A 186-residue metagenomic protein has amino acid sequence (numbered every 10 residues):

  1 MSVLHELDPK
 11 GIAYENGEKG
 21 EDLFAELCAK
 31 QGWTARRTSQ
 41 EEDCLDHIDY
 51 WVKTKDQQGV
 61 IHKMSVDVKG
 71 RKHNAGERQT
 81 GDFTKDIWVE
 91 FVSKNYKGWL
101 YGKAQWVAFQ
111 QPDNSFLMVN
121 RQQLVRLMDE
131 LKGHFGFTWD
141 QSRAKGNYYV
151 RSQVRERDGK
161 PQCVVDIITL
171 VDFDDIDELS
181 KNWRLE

Functional and structural regions predicted by a protein language model:
M1-E41, K72: Acidic-basic catalytic patches of nuclease active cores, encompassing PD-(D/E)XK and other metal-cofactor nuclease
C28, Y50-T54, V60-G76: Conserved catalytic cores of phosphodiester-cleaving nucleases, focusing on short active-site segments
T38-Q40, K53, L117, R121: Catalytic cores of transferase enzymes with a strong primary signal for eukaryotic protein kinases
E41-W51: Beta-rich nucleic-acid/ligand-interaction surfaces
L45-H47, I61-S65, Y101-A104: Short connector loops at helix/strand junctions that flank enzyme active sites, especially segments positioning acidic
V60, P112-E186: Non-catalytic C-terminal interaction segments of nucleic acid-processing enzymes
V68-K94: Short beta-strand-loop-alpha-helix junction that forms the active-site gateway of nucleic-acid-processing nucleases
S93-L117: Aromatic- and glycine-enriched beta-alpha-beta binding-site module
